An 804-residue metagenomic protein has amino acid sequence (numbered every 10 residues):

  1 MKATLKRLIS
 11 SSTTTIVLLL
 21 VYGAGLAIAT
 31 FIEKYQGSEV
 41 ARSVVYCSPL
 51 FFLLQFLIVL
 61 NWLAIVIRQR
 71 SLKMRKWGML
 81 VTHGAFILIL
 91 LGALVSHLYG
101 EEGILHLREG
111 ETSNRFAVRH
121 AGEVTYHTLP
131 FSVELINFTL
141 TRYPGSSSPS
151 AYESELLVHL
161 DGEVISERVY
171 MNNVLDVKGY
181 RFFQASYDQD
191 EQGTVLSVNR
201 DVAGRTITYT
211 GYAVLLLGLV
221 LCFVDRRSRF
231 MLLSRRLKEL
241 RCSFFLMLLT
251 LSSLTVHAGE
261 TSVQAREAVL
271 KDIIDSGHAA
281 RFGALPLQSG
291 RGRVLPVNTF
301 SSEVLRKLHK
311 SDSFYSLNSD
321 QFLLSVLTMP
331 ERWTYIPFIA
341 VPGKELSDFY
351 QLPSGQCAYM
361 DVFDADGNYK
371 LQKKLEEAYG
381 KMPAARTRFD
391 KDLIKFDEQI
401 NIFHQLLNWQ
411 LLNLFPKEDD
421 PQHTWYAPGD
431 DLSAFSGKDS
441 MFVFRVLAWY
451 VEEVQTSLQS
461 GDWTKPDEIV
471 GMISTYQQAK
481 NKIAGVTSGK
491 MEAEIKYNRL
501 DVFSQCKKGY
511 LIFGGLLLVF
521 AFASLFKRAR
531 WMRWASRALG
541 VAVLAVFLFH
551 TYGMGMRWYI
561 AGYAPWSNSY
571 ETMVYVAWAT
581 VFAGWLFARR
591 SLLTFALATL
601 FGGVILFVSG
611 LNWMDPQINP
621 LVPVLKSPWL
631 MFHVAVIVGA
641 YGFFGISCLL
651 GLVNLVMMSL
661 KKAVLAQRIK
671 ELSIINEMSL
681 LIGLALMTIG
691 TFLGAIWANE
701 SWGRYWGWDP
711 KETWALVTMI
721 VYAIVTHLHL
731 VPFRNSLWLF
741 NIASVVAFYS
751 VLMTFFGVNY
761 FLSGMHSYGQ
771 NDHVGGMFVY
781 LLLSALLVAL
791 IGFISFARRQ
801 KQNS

Functional and structural regions predicted by a protein language model:
M1-S804: Solvent-exposed, non-transmembrane regions of integral membrane proteins
